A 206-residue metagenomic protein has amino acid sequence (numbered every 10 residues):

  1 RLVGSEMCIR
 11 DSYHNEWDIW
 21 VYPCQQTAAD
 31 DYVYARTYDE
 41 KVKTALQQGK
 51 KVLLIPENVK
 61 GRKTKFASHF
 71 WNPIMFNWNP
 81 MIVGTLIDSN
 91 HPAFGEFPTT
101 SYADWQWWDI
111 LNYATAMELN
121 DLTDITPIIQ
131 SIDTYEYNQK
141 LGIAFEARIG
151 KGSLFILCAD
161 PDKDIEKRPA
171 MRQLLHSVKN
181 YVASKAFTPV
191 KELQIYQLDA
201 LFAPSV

Functional and structural regions predicted by a protein language model:
R1, N58-K63, W71-P169, A186-V206: Catalytic beta-strand/loop cores that center a nucleophilic Ser/Cys/Thr and support acyl-enzyme chemistry
L2-I9: Short, small-residue-biased leader/transition segments that mark boundaries at the very start of proteins
R10-Y13, R148-G150: Short strand-coil-strand connectors
S12-D30: Short beta-strand elements
Y13, Y38, Q139-L141: Residues that act as N-cap/strand-start positions at coil-to-secondary-structure junctions
Q25-A28, A183-K191: Short, charged low-complexity linker/loop segments at the C-terminal edge of domains
Q26, D30-N77, R148-F155, V178-Y181: Short alpha-beta junction capping motif
A170-V182: Short amphipathic C-terminal alpha-helix that caps PH/PH-like domains
